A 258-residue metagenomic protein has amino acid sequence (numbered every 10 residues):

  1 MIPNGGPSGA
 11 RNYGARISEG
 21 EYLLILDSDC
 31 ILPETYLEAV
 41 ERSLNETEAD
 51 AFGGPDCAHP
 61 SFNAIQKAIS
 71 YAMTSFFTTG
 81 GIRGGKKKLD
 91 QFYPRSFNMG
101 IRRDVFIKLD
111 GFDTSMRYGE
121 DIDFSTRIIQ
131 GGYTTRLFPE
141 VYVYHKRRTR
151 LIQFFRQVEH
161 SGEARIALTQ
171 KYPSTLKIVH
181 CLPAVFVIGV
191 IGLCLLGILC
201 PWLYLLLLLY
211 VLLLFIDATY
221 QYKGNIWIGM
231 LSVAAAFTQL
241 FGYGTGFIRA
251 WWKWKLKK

Functional and structural regions predicted by a protein language model:
I2-S18, A39, L89, Y93-F97: Glycine-rich, basic loop-to-helix element that forms the pyrophosphate-binding segment of sugar-nucleotide handling
E19-G20, N98-L109: Conserved nucleotide-sugar donor-binding and metal-coordinating catalytic region shared by glycosyltransferases
L23: Short aromatic/hydrophobic "clamp" motif used to bind/position activated sugar donors
D27-I31: The conserved acidic donor/metal-binding loop of glycosyltransferases
E34-K67, V141-Y142, K146: Conserved donor NDP-sugar-binding/catalytic core segment of glycosyltransferases
G54-P60, I69-F92, I107, K171: Short, flexible, basic/aromatic active-site loop/helix in glycosyltransferases
D113-L176: Catalytic donor/gating beta->alpha subdomain of glycosyltransferases that bind UDP-sugars
F186-K257: Membrane-embedded multi-pass helical conduit in multi-pass membrane proteins, especially envelope-biosynthetic
